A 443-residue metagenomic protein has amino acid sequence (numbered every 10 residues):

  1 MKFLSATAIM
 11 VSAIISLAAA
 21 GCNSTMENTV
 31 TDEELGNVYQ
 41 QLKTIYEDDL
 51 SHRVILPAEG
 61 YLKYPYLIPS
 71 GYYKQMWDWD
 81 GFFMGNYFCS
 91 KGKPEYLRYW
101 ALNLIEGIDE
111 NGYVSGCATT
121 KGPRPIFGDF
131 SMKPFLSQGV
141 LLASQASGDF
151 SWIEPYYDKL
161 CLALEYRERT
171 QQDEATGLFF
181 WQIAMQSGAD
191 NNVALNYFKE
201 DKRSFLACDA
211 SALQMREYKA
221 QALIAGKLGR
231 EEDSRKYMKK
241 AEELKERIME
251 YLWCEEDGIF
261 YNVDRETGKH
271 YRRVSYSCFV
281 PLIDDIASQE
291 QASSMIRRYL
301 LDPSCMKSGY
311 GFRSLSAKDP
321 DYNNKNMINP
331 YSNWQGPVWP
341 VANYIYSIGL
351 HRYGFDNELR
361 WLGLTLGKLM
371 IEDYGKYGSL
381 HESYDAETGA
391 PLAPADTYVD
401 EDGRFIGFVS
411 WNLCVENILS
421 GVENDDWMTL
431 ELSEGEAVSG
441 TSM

Functional and structural regions predicted by a protein language model:
M1-I9: Bacterial N-terminal signal peptides that target proteins for export
A8-A18: Bacterial N-terminal signal peptides
E27-M76, Y99-I126, Q172-L206, E246-V338 (+1 more regions): Extended glycan-interaction surfaces of carbohydrate-active proteins
V30-L42, G92-E106, F150-R169, L213 (+5 more regions): Extended, well-ordered alpha-helical scaffold segments
K74-G81, G85-I183, S211, Y271 (+3 more regions): Aromatic-rich carbohydrate-recognition surfaces in CAZymes
M84, A241, P281: Conserved hydrophobic/aromatic pocket- or pore-lining residues that grip, position, or stack substrates in active sites
